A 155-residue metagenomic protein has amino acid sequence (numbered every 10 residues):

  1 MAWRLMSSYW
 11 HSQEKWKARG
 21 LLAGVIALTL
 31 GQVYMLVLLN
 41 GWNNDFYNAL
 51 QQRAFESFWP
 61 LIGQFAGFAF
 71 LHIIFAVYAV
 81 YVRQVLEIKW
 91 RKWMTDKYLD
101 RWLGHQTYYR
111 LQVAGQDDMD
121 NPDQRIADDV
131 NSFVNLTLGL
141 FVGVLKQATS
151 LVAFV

Functional and structural regions predicted by a protein language model:
M1-L36, N44-F65, A79, R83 (+1 more regions): Membrane-integrated ABC transporters
E14-W16, F70-L71, T95: A generic short-segment signal for beta-strand/edge and adjacent turn/coil regions
L36-L39, E87-I88: Transmembrane-helix bundle segments that line or gate the permeation/cavity pathway in multi-pass membrane proteins
F65-F75: Hydrophobic alpha-helical segments in the permease module
A79-T95: Inner-leaflet juxtamembrane helices
R91-Y108: Short cytosolic helices in intracellular loops of multi-pass membrane proteins
